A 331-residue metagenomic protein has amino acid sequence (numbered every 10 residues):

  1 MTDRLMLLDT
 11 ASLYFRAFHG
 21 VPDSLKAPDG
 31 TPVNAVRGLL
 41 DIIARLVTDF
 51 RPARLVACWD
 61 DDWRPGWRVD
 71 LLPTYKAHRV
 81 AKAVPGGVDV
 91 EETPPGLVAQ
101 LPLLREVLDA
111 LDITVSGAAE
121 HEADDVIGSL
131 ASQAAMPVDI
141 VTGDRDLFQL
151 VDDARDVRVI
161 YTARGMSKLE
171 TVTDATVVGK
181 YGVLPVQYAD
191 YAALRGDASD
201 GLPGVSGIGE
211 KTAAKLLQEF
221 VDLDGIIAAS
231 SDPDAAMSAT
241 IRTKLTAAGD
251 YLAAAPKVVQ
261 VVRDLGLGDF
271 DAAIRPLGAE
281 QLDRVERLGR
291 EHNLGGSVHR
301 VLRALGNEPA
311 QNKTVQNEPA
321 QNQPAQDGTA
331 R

Functional and structural regions predicted by a protein language model:
T2, A53-V56, A154, T171-V315 (+1 more regions): Non-catalytic nucleic-acid-binding/docking modules located in mid-to-C-terminal regions of nucleic-acid enzymes
T2-A135, D139-V141, R145-M166, L252-A254 (+2 more regions): Noncatalytic, basic helical substrate-engagement surface that gates or grips nucleic-acid strands
P319, P324: Cationic, low-complexity basic patches in intrinsically disordered or flexible, solvent-exposed regions
